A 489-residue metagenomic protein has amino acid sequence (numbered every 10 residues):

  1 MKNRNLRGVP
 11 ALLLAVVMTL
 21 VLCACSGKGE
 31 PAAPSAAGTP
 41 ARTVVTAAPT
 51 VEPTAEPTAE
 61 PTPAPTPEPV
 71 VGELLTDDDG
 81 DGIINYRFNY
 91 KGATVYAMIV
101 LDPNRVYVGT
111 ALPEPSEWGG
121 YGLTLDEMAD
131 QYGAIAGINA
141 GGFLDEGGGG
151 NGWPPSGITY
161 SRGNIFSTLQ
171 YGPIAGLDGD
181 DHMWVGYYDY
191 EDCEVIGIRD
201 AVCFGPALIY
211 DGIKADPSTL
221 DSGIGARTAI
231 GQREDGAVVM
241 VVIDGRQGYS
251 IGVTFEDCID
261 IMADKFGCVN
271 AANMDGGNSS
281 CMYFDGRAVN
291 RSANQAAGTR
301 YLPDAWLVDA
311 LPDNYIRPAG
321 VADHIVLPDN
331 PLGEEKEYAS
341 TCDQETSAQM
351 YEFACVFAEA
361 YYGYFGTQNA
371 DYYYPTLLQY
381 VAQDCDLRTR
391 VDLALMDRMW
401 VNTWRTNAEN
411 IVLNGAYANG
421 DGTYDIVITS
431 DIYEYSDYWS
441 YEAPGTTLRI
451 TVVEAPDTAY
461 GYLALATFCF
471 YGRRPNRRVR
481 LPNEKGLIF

Functional and structural regions predicted by a protein language model:
K2-L13: Bacterial N-terminal signal peptides that target proteins for export
V21-A24: C-terminal motif of bacterial Sec signal peptides marking the signal peptidase cleavage site
G27, P65-S167: Zymogen propeptides
K28-V70: Ser/Thr-rich, Proline-interspersed low-complexity disordered segments
L74-D77, N139, F143-L220: Active-site-adjacent helix-turn-beta-strand microarchitecture at beta-sheet edges that either contains or buttresses
G147-L169, S218-N273, S279-D323: Conserved, well-ordered active-site substructure
A322, V326-T406: Core segments of small alpha/beta cavity-forming domains
N410-I411, A416-F489: Exposed beta-sheet edge and beta->alpha loop/turn motif
